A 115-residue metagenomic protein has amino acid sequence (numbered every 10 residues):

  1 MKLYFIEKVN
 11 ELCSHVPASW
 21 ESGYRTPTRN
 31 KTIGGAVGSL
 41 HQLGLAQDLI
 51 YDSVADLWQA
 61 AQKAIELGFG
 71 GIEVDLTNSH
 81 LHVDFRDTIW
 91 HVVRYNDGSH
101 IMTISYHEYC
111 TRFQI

Functional and structural regions predicted by a protein language model:
M1-L3: A short, highly charged nucleic-acid-interacting micro-segment common to nuclease and nuclease-linked defense proteins
F5-K8, R29, L45, D56 (+1 more regions): Amphipathic alpha-helical interface surfaces
I6-G35: Extended, low-complexity, intrinsically disordered C-terminal regulatory tails of eukaryotic serine/threonine kinases
A18, Q47, L81: A broad, low-specificity signal marking well-ordered, structured residues that form hydrophobic/aromatic
I33-D48: Active-site microenvironments of hydrolase-like enzyme catalytic domains
L43, Y51-I115: Catalytic cores and adjacent binding grooves of peptidoglycan-active enzymes
